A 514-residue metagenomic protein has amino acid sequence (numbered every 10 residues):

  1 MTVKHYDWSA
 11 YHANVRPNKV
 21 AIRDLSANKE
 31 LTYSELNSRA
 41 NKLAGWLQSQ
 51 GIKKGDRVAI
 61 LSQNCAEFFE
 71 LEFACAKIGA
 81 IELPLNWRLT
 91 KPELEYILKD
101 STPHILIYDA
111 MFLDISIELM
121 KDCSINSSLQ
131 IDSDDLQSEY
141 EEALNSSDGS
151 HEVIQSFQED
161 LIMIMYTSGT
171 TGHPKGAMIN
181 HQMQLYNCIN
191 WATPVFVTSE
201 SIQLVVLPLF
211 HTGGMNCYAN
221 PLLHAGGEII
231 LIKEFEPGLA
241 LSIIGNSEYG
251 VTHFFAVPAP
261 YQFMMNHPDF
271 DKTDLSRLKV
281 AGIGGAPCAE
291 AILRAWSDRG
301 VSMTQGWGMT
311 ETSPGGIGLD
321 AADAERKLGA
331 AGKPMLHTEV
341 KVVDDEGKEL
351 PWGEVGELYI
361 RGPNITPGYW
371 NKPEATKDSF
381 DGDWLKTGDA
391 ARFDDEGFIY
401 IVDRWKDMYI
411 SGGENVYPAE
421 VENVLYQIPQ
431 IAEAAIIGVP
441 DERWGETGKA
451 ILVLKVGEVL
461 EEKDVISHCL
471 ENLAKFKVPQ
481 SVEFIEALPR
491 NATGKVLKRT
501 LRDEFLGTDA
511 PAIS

Functional and structural regions predicted by a protein language model:
N18, S147-Y166, H173, F196-I202: Conserved pre-ATP/AMP-binding loop-to-beta segment of ANL
A21-C65, F69-F73, T90-E95: Conserved AMP-binding/adenylate-forming core of the ANL superfamily
S26, M111-Q158: ANL superfamily adenylate-forming
E30-S34, I162-Y186: Conserved AMP-binding A3 loop
L89, L106-Y108, G362, P367-G368 (+5 more regions): AMP-binding/adenylate-forming catalytic core of the ANL superfamily
L185-I202, F210-T252, Q262-F263, H267: Conserved AMP-binding/adenylation subdomain of ANL enzymes
V195, V251-A256, M265-R326, E339: Gly/Ser/Thr-rich phosphate-binding loop
I317, K333-H337, K348-S379, E414-V416: Conserved ATP/PPi-binding loop(s) of AMP-dependent carboxylate-activating enzymes
